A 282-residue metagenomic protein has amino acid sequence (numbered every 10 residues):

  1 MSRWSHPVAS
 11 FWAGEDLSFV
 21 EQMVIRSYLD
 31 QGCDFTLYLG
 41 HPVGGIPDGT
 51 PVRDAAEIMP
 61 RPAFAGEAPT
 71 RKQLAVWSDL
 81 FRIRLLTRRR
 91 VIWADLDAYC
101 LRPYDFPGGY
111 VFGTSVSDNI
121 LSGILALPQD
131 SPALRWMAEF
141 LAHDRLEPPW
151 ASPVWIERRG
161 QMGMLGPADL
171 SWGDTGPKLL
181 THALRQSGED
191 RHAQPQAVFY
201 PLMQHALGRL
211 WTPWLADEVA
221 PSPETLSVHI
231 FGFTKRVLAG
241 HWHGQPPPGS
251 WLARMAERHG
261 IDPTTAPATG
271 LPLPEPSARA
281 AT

Functional and structural regions predicted by a protein language model:
M1-S78, A94-T282: Glycosyltransferase-associated regions of secretory-pathway enzymes, highlighting luminal stem/catalytic domains
D79-V91: Small-residue hinge/turn detector
